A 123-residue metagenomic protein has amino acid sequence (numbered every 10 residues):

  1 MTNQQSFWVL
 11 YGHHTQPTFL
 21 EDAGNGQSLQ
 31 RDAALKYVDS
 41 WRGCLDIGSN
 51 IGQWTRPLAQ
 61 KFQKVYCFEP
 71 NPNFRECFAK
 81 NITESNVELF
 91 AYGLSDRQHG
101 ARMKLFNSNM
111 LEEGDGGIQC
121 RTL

Functional and structural regions predicted by a protein language model:
M1-E88, L111-Q119: S-adenosyl-L-methionine
H14, L94, S108: Residues that form or immediately flank small-molecule/cofactor binding pockets and catalytic motifs
G93-D96, T122: Conserved acidic residues
R97-H99, L111-E112: Short acidic/glycine-rich loop or secondary-structure boundary segments that cap or lie
H99-N107: Polar, low-complexity loop segments and adjacent catalytic/binding residues used for recognizing and processing sugar
A101, R121-T122: Glycine-/acidic-rich phosphate or pyrophosphate-binding loops and their flanking alpha/beta elements
